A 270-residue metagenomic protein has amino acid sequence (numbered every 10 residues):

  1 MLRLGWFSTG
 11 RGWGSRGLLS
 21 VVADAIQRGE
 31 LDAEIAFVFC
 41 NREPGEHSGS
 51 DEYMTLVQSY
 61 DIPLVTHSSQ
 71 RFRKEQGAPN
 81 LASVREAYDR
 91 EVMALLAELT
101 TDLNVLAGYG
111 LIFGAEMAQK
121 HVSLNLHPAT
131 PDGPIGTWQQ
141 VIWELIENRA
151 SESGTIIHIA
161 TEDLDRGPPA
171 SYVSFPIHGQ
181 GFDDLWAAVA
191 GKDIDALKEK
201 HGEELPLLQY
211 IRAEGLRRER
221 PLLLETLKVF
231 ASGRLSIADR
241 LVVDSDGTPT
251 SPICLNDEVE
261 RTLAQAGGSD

Functional and structural regions predicted by a protein language model:
M1-D270: One-carbon transfer enzymes
